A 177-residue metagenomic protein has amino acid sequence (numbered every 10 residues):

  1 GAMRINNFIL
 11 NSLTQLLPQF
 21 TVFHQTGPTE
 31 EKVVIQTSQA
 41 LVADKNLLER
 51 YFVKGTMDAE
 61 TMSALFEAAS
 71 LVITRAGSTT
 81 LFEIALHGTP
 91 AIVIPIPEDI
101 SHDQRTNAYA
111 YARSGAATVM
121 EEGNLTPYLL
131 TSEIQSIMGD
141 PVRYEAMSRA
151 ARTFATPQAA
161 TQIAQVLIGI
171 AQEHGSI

Functional and structural regions predicted by a protein language model:
G1, P28-E31, I96-D99, T153: Short histidine/acidic/glycine/proline-rich micro-motifs that form metal- and phosphate-coordinating active-site loops
A2-T74, R105-Y109, R113, M120-L129: Donor-nucleotide binding loops and adjacent catalytic segments primarily of GT-B fold Leloir glycosyltransferases
T61, R75-T80, D99-D103, R143: Active-site donor-sugar recognition loop in glycosyltransferases
E67-F82, T89-P90: Acidic donor-binding loop of glycosyltransferase active sites
L81, L86-P127: Catalytic binding pocket for nucleotide-activated donors in carbohydrate/polymer assembly enzymes
E133-I137: Receiver (REC) domain switch/output surface
R143-P157: A short, well-ordered alpha-helix in the C-terminal region of glycosyltransferases
T156-I177: C-terminal alpha-helical cap of glycosyltransferases
